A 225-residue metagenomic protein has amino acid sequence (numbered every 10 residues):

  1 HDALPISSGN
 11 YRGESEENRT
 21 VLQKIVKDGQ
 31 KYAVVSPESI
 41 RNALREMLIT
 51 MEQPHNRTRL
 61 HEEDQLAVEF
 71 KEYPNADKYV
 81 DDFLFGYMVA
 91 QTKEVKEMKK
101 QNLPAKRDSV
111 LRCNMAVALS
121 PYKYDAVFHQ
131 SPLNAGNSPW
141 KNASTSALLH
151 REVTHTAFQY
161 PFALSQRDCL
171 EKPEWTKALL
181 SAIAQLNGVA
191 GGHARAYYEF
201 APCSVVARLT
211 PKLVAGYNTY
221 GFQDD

Functional and structural regions predicted by a protein language model:
H1-D225: RNA-binding basic/glycine-rich loop and surface signature characteristic of RAMP-family CRISPR effectors
